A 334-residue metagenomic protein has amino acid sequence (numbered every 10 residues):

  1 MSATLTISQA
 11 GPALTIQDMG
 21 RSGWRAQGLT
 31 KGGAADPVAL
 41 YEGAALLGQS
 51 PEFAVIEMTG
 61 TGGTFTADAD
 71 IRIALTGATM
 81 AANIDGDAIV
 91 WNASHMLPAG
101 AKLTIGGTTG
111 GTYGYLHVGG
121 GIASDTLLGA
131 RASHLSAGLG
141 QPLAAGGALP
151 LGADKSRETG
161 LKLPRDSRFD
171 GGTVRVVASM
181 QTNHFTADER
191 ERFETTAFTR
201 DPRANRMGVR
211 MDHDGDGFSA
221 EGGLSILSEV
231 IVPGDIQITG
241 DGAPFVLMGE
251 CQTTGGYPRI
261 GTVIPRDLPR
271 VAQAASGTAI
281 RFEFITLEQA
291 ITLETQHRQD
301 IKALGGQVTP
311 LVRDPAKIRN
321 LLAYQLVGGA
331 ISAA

Functional and structural regions predicted by a protein language model:
M1-A334: Conserved "landmark" site that anchors the functional core of diverse proteins
